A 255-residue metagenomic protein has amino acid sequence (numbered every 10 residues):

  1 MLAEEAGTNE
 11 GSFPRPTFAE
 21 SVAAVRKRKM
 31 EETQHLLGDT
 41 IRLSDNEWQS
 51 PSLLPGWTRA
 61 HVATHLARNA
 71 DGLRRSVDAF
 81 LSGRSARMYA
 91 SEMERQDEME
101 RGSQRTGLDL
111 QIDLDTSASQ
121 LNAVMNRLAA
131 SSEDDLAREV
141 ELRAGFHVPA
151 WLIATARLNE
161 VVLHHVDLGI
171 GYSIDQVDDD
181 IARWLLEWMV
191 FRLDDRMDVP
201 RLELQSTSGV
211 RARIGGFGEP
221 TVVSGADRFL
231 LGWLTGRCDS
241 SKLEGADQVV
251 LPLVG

Functional and structural regions predicted by a protein language model:
M1-L54, T64: Basic, Lys/Arg-rich alpha-helical nucleic-acid-recognition elements, primarily the DNA-binding modules of transcription
M1-V25, D78-M88, R127-G255: Structured surface interface patches that mediate subunit assembly and partner/cofactor docking
R26-K29, R59, G107, Q111-L114 (+1 more regions): Hydrophobic packing residues in well-ordered alpha-helices of helical domains and bundles
M30, Q34, W57-A60, A67 (+4 more regions): A structural signal for well-ordered alpha-helical segments within the folded catalytic domains of diverse enzymes
T33-I41, A70-R74, D115-A129, V162-H165 (+1 more regions): Structural signal for well-ordered, non-membrane alpha-helices
G38-T58, R127-F146: Helix-loop segments that flank and shape redox-cofactor active sites
A63-E92: Conserved alpha-helical segments that form or flank metal/cofactor-binding pockets of metalloenzymes
R95-S117: A short, structured beta-strand-centered segment in the mid-to-C-terminal lobe of catalytic cores from group-transfer
